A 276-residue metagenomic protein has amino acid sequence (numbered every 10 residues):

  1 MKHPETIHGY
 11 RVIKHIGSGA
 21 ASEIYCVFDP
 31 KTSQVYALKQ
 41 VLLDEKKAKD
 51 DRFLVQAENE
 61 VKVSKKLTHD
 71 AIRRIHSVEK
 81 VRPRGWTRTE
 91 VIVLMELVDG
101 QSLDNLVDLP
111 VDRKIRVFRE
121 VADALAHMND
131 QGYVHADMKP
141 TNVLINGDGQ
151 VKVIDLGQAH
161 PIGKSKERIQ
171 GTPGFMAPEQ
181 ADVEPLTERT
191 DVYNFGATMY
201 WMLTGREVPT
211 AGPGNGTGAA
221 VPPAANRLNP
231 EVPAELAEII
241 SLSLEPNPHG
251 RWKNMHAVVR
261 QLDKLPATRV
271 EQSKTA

Functional and structural regions predicted by a protein language model:
K47-K66: AlphaC helix of the eukaryotic protein kinase fold
R74-T89: Short beta-strand micro-motifs within the conserved protein kinase catalytic domain, predominantly in the N-lobe
W86-Q101: Conserved short submotifs of the Hanks-type protein kinase catalytic core that shape the nucleotide-binding pocket
V117-F118: Activation segment signature within eukaryotic-like protein kinase domains
D123-Y133: Protein kinase catalytic-loop region centered on the HRD/HxD motif
E167-E179: Conserved activation segment of eukaryotic-like protein kinases, specifically the C-terminal portion of the activation
D191: Conserved catalytic-loop aspartate of Hanks-type protein kinases
